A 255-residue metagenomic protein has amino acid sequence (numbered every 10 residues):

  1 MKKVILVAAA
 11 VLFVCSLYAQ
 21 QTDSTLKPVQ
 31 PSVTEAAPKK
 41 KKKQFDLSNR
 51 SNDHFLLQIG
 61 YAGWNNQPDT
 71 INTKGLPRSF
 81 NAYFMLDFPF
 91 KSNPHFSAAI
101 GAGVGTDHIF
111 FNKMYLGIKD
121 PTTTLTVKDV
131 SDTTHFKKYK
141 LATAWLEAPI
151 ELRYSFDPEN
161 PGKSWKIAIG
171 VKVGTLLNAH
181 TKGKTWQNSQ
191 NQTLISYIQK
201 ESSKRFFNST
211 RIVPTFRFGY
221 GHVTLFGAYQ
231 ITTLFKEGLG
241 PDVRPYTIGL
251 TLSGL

Functional and structural regions predicted by a protein language model:
M1-L26, L252-L255: Bacterial Sec-dependent N-terminal signal peptides
L17-H54: Sec-dependent signal peptide cleavage junction
K40-D53, P89-F96, D157-W165, H180: Short loop/turn motifs that connect adjacent beta-strands in outer-membrane beta-barrel proteins
S51-D53, K74-F80, A142-A148, N208-I212 (+2 more regions): Residues that define the transmembrane beta-barrel architecture of outer-membrane proteins
L57, A82-F88, A102-V104, L146-Y154 (+4 more regions): Residues on the lipid-exposed face of transmembrane beta-strands in outer-membrane beta-barrel proteins
A62-Y83, S202, F235: Surface-exposed strand-loop-strand hairpins of Gram-negative outer-membrane beta-barrel proteins
P68-G75, F110-D120, L125-T143, L176-N188 (+1 more regions): Extracellular/periplasm-exposed beta-strand and loop segments of Gram-negative cell-envelope proteins, dominated by
I198-L255: Predominantly the C-terminal beta-signal and adjacent terminal strand-loop region of outer-membrane beta-barrel
